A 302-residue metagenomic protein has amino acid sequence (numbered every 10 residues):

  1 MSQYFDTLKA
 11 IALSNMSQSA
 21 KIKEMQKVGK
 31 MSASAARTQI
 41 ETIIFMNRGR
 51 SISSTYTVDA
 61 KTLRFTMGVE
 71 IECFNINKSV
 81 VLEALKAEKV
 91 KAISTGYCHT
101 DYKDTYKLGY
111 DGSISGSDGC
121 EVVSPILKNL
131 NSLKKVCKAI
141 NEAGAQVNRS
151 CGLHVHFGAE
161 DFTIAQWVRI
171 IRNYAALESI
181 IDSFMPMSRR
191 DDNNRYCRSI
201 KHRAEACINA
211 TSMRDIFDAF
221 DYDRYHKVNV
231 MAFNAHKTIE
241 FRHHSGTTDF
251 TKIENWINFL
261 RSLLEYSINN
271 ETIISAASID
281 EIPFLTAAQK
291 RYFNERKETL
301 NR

Functional and structural regions predicted by a protein language model:
M1-S2, R302: Short intrinsically disordered terminal tails
Q3-M16: Short, amphipathic alpha-helical "recognition" segments used to contact nucleic acids or chromatin
S14-E24, C151-H154: Short, charged amphipathic recognition helices of the HTH superfamily and cognate SANT/SANTA-like modules
K27-T38: Short, basic interhelical loop/turn and adjoining N-cap of the next helix at nucleic-acid- or acidic-partner-contacting
Q39, I43: Residues in the recognition helix of alpha-helical DNA-binding motifs
I44-Q146, E160-R302: C-terminal accessory/tail domains of diverse enzymes
A145-C151, V155-F157: Hydrophobic alpha-helical segments and helix pairs
